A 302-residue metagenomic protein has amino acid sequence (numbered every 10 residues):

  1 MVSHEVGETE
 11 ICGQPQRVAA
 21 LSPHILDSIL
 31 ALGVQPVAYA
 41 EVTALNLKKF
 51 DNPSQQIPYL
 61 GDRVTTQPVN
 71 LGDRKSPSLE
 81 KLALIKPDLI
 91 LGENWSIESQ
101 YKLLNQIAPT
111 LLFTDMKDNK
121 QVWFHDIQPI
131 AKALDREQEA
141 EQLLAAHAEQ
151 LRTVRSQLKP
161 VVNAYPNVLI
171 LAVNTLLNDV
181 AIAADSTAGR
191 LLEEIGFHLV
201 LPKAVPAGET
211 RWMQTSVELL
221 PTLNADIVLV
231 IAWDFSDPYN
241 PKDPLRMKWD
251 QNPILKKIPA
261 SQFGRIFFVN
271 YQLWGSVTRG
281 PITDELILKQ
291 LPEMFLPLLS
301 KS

Functional and structural regions predicted by a protein language model:
M1-Q14: N-terminal hydrophobic or amphipathic helices and topogenic motifs
V6, L71-L79, P206-T215: Short helix-initiation/N-cap motifs at beta->coil->alpha
E8, S99-L176, R265, L273-S302: Extracytoplasmic substrate-binding proteins
L26-K81: A short, structured surface patch at a secondary-structure boundary
L79-L91, P109, L220, N224-L229: Proline-aspartate-enriched helix->loop->beta-strand connector
V180-R211: Alpha-helical, coiled-coil/dimerization segments enriched in small aliphatic residues
E209-D237: Ligand-binding pocket segment of bilobal, Venus flytrap-like solute-binding proteins
D226-S302: Structured C-terminal subdomain patch of bacterial secreted/periplasmic proteins
